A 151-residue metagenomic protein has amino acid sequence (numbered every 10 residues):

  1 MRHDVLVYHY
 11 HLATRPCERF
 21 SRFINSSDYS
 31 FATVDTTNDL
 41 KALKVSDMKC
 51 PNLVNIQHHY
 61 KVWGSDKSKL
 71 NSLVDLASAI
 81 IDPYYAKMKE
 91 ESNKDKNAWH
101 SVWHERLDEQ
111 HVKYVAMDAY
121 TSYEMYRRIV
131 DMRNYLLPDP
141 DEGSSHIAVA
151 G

Functional and structural regions predicted by a protein language model:
M1-R128: Conserved DEDDh/DEDDy metal-dependent 3′-5′ exonuclease domain
M117-G151: Acidic two-metal-ion nuclease catalytic site recognized across multiple nuclease folds, prominently DnaQ/RNase D-T
